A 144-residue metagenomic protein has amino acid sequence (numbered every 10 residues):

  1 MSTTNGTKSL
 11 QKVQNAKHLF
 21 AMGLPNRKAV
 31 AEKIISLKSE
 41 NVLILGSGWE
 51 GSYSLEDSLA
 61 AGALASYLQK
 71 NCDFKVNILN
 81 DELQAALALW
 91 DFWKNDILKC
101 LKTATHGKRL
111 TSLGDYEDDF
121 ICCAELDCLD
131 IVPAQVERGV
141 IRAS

Functional and structural regions predicted by a protein language model:
M1-G51: Internal, conserved structured core segments that host functional sites
M1-T4, K8, K12-H18, S58-S144: Long, charged alpha-helical interface segments
S54-L55: Gly/His-enriched, cation/cofactor- and phosphate-binding structural elements
